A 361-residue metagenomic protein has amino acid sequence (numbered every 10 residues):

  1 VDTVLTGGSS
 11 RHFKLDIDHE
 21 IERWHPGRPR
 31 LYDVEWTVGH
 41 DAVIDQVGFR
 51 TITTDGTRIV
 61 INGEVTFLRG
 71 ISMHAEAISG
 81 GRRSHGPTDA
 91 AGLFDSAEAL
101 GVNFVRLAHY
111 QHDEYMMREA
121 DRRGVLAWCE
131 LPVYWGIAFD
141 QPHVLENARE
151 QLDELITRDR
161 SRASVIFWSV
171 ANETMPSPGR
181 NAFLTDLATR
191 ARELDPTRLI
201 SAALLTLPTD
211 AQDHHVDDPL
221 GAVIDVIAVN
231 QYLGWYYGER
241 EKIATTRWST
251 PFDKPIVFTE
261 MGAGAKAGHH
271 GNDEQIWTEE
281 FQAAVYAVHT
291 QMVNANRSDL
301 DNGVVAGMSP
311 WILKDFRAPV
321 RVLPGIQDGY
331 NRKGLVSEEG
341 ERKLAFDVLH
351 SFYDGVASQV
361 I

Functional and structural regions predicted by a protein language model:
V1-A127, A148-Q151, T157, I166-F167 (+6 more regions): Secreted/periplasmic carbohydrate-active enzymes, especially glycoside hydrolases
G48-T53, I71-A75, L107-M116, L131-W135 (+4 more regions): Short, solvent-exposed turn/loop segments enriched in Gly/Ser/Thr/Pro and often Arg
T53-T57, H112-M117, F139, H143-T157 (+2 more regions): Alpha-helical scaffolding within the catalytic cores of extracellular/periplasmic polymer-degrading hydrolases
I61-T66, E98, M117-G124, L155-A163 (+4 more regions): Acidic (Asp/Glu)-rich catalytic clusters
S79, A138-F139, G268-D273: Short acidic, glycine/proline-rich loop/turn micro-motifs
A138-L145, S169-D195, L204: Active-site cleft segment of glycoside hydrolase catalytic domains centered on the general acid/base Glu
Q151-G179, V305-S309: Active-site groove signature of glycoside hydrolases
I166-W168, A182, A188-E193, I200-S201 (+2 more regions): Substrate-binding clefts and catalytic carboxylate motifs of secreted carbohydrate-active enzymes
